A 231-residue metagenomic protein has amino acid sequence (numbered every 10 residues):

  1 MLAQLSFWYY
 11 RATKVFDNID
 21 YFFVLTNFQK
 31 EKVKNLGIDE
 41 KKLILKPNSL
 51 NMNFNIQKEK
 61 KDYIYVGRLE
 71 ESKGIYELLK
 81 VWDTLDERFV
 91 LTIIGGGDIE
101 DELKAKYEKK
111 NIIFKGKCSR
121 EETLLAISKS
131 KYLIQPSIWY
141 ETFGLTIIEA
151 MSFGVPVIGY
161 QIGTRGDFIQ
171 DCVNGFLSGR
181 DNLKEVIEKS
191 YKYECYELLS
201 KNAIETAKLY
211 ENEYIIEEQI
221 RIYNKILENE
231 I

Functional and structural regions predicted by a protein language model:
M1-F54, K115: Donor nucleotide-sugar binding/catalytic pocket of nucleotide-sugar-dependent glycosyltransferases
K61, R68-T84, D98-D101: A conserved mid-protein helix/loop that constitutes part of the nucleotide-sugar donor-binding site
E102-E121: Nucleotide-activated donor-binding/catalytic signature segment of Leloir-type glycosyltransferases, i.e., the conserved
S128-T142, V155: Acidic donor-binding loop of glycosyltransferase active sites
P156-G159, I169: Short hydrophobic beta-strand element within catalytic cores of glycosyltransferases and related nucleotide-activated
D171-D181, K189-E194: Conserved acidic donor-binding segment of nucleotide-sugar-dependent glycosyltransferases
C195-L209, R221: A short, well-ordered alpha-helix in the C-terminal region of glycosyltransferases
N212-I231: C-terminal alpha-helical cap of glycosyltransferases
